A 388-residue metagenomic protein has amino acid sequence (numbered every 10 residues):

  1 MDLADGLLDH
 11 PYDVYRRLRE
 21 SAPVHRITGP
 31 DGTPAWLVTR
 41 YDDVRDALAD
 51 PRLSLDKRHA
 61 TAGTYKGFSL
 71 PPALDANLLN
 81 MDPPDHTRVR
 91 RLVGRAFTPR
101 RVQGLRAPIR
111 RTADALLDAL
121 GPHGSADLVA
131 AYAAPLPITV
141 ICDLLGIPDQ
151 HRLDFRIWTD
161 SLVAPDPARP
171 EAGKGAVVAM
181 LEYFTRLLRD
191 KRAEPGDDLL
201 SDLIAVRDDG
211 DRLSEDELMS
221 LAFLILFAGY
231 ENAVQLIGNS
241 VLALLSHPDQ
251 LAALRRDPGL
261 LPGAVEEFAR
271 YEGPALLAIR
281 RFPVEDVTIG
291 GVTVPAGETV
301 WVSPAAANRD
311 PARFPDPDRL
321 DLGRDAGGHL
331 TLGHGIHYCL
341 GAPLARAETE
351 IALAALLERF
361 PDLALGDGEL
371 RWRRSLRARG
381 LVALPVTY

Functional and structural regions predicted by a protein language model:
M1-Y388: Cytochrome P450
